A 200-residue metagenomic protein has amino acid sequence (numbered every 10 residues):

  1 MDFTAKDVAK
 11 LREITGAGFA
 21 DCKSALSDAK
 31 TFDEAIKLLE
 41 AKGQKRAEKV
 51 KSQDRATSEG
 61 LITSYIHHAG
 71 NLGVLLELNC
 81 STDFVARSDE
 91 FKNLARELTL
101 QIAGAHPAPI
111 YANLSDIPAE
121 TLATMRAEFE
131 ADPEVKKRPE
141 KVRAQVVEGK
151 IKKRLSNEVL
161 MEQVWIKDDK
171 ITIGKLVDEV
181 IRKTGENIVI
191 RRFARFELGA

Functional and structural regions predicted by a protein language model:
M1-A200: N-terminal assembly/interaction segments in proteins that build large macromolecular machines
